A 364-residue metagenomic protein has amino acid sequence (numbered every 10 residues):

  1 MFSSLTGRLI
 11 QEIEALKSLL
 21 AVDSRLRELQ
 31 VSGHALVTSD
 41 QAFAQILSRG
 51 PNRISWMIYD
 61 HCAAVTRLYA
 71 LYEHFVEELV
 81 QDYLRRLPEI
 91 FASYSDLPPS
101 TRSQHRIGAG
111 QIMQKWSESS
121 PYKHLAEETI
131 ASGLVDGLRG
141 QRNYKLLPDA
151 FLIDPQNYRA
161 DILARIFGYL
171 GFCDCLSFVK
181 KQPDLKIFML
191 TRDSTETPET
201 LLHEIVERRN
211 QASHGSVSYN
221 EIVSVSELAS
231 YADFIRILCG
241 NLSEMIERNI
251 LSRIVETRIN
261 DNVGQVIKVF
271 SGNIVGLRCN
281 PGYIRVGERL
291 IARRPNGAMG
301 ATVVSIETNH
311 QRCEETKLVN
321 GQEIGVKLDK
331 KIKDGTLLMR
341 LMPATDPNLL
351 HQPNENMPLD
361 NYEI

Functional and structural regions predicted by a protein language model:
M1-A63, E78-Y83, I90-F91, D96: Charged alpha-helical initiation segments
S3, P51-T66, R192-H203, I222 (+1 more regions): Short, solvent-exposed segments of well-ordered alpha helices
E12, L16, L20, A160-Q211 (+1 more regions): Amphipathic, Lys/Arg-enriched alpha-helical patches that create a basic surface for binding polyanionic ligands
A21, R25-E28, E73-L84, N210-S218 (+1 more regions): Charged/polar positions within long, soluble alpha-helices
R67-L68, F75, V80-L190: Helix-loop junctions and short alpha-helical segments
L71-Y72, G287: PAPS/PAP-binding and catalytic site of the sulfotransferase fold
G215, E221-I274, G300, E307-H310: Anionic-ligand-binding alpha/beta catalytic cores of soluble enzymes and soluble regulatory domains that recognize
T257-I364: Beta-strand/loop-dominated core regions that host nucleotide or nucleotide-derived cofactor-binding catalytic loops
